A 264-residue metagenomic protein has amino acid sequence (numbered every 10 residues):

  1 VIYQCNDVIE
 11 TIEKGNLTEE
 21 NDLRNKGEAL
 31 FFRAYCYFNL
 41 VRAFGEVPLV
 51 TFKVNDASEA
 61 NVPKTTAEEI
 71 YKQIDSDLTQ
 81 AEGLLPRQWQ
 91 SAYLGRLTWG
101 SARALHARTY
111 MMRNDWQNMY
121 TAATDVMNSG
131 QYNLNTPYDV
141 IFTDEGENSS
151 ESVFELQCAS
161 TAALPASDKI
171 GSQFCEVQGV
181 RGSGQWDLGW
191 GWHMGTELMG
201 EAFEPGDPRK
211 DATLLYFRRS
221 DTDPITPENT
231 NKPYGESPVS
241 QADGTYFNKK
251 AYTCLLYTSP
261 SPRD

Functional and structural regions predicted by a protein language model:
V1, Y132-S259, R263: Elongated scaffold/linker segments in the mid-to-C-terminal portions of large proteins
V1-F44, E59-E69, L78-S91, S259 (+1 more regions): Conserved, well-structured interaction surfaces
Y3, K72, S76-T79, Q117 (+1 more regions): Solvent-exposed, polar/charged alpha-helical surfaces in well-ordered, non-transmembrane soluble domains, broadly
L40-L49, A162-A163, D221: Proline-centered turn/helix-capping motifs that create local helix->coil transitions or kinks
V50-F52, P86-G179: Short, surface-exposed recognition loops and adjoining beta-strand edges that mediate ligand/DNA contacts, enriched
T79-E82, R108-M111, S183: The feature captures the catalytic groove of carbohydrate-active enzymes
